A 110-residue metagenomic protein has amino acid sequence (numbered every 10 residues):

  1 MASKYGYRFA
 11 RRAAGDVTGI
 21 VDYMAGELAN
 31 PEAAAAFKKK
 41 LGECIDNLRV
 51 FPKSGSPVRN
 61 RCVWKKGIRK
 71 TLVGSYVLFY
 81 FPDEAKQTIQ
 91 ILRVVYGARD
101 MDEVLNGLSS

Functional and structural regions predicted by a protein language model:
M1-K40: Arg/Lys-rich, positively charged N-terminal/basic patches that mediate binding to nucleic acids
Y5-F9, Y23, F37, F51 (+2 more regions): Aromatic side chains
L28, V73-V77, F81-S110: Enriched for short, Lys/Arg-rich terminal
A35, K66-G67, Q90, Y96: Short alpha-helical segments used as structural interaction elements across diverse proteins
G42-L48: Short, basic alpha-helical nucleic acid-contact segments in DNA-binding proteins and DNA transaction factors
V50, G55-T88: Basic/aromatic recognition patch in beta-strand/loop cores that engages polyanionic ligands
